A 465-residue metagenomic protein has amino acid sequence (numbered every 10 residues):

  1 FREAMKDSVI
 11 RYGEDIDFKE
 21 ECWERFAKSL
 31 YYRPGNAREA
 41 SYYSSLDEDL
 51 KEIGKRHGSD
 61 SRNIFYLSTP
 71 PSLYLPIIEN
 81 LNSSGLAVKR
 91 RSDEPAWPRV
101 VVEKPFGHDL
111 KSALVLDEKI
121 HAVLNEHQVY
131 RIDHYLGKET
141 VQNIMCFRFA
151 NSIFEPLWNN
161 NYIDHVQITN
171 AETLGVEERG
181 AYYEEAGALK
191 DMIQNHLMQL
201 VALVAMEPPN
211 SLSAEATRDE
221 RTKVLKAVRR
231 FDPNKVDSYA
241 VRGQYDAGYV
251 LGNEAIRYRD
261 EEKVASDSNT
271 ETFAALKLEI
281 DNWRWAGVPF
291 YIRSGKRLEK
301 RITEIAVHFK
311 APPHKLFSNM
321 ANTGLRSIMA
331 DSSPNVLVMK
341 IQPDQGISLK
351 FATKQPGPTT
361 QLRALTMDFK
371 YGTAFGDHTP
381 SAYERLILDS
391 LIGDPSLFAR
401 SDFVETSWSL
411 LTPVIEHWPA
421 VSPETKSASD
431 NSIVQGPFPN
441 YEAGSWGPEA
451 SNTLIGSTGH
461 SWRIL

Functional and structural regions predicted by a protein language model:
F1-V102, F106-L465: Secretory/organelle targeting and membrane-embedding segments
